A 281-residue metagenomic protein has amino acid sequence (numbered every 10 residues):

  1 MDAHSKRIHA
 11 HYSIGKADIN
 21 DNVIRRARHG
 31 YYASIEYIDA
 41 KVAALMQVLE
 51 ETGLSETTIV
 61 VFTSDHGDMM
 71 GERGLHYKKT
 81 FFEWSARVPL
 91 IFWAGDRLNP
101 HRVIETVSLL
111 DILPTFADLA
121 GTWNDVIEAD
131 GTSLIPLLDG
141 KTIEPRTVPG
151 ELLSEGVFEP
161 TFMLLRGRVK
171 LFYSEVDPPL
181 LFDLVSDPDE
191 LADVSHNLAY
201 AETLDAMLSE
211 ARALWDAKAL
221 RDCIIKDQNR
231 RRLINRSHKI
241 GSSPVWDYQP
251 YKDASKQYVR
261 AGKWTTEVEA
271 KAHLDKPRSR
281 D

Functional and structural regions predicted by a protein language model:
H4-V23, H196-D281: Long, internal low-complexity/basic segments
G15-T58: A long, amphipathic alpha-helix that forms part of the scaffold/cap immediately adjacent to metal-dependent active
N20-A33, Y77, R97-T106, A120-D125 (+1 more regions): Active-site rim elements
Y31, I35-I38, V42, I59-S64 (+3 more regions): Beta-strand elements within well-structured catalytic alpha/beta cores of enzymes that handle phosphate/sulfate esters
S34, I38, S108-L109, Y200-T203: Hydrophobic (often cysteine-bearing) scaffold residues that line and stabilize catalytic clefts of nucleotide/cofactor
Q47-L98, S108: Histidine-centered active-site microenvironments of extracellular/periplasmic hydrolases and transferases
H66-E72, L110-L113, D118-L184, D189 (+2 more regions): C-terminal cap/loop subdomain of S1 sulfatases and analogous C-terminal strand-loop tails that border
